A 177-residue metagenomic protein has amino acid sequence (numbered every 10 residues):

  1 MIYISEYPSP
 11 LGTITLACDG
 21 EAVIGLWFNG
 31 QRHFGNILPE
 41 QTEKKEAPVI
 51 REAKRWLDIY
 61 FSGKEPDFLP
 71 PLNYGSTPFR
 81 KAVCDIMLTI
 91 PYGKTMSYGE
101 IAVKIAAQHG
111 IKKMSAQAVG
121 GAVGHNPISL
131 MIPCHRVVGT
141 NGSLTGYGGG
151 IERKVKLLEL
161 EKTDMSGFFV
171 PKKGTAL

Functional and structural regions predicted by a protein language model:
M1-G110, M114, L160-L177: Basic nucleic-acid-binding alpha-helical/helix-turn surface characteristic of O6-alkylguanine DNA
K113-V155, M165: Short glycine/serine-rich loop segments
